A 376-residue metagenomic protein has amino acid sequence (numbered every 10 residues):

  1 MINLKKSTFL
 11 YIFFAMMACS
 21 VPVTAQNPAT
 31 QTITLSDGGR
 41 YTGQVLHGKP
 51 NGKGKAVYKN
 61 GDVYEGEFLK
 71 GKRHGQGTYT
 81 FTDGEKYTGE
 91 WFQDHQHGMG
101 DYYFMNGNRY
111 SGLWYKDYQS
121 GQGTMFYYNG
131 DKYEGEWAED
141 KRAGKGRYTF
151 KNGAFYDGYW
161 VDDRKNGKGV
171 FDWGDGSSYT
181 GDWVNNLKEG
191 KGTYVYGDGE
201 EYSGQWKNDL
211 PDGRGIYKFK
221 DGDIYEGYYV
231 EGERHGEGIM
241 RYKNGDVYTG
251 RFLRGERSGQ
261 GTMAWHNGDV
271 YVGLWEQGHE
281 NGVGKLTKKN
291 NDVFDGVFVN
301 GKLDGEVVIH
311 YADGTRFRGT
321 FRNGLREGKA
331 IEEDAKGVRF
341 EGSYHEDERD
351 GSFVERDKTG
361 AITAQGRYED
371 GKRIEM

Functional and structural regions predicted by a protein language model:
I2-Y11: Bacterial N-terminal signal peptides that target proteins for export
Y11-S20: Bacterial N-terminal signal peptides
C19-M376: Glycine/tyrosine- and acidic-biased, solvent-exposed loop/turn segments at the edges of beta-strands
